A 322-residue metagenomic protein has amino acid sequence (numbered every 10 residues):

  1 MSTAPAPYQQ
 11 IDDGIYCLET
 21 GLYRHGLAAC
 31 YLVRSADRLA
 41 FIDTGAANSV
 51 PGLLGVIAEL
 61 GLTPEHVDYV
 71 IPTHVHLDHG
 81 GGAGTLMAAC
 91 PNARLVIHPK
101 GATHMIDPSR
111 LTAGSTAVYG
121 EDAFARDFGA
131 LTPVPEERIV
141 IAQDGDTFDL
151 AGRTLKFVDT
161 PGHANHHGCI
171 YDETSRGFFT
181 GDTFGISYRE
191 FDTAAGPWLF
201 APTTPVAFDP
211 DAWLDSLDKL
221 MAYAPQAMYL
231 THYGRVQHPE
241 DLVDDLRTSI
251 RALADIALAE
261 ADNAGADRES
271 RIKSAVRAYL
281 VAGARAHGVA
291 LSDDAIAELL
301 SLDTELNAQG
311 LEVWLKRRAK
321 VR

Functional and structural regions predicted by a protein language model:
P5-L60, I170-D182, I186: Conserved beta-strand hairpin/beta-sheet module of binuclear metal-dependent hydrolase folds, prominently
A40, I71, L95, G177-F179 (+1 more regions): Residue-level marker for buried hydrophobic side chains located in beta-strands that build the well-ordered beta-sheet
A47-N48, T154-D159, N165-Y229, Y233-Q237: Metallo-beta-lactamase
H66-D78: Metallo-beta-lactamase
G80-C90, P108: Metal-dependent catalytic neighborhoods of phosphoester/phosphodiester hydrolases
H104-V158, L214-L217: Metallo-beta-lactamase
D211, S216-A275: Active-site/pore-lining binding-face segments in mid-to-C-terminal subdomains
D255-R322: C-terminal regulatory/interaction regions
